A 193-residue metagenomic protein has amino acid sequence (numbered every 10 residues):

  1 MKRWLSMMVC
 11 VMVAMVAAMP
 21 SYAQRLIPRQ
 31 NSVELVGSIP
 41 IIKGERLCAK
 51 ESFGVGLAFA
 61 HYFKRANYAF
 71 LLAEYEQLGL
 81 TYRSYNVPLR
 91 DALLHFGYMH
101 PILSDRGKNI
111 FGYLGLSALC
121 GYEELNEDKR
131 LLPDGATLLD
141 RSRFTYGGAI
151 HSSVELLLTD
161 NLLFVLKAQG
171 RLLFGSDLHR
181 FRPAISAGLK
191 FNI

Functional and structural regions predicted by a protein language model:
M1-R29: Cleavable N-terminal export/targeting peptides
Y22-L72, K190-N192: Short glycine/proline- and aromatic-enriched beta-strand/turn motifs that initiate or cap beta-hairpins
Q24-V33, R65-A69, K108-L114, S142-F144 (+2 more regions): Outer-envelope beta-barrel architecture signal
R25-I27, V36, L94-Y98, E127-T137 (+1 more regions): Gram-negative and organellar
S38-I41, G79-T81, P133-L138, Q169-L172: Extracytoplasmic loops and strand-loop junctions of Gram-negative outer membrane beta-barrel proteins
R46-S52, Y85-D91, T137-F144, D177-R182: Replace "Gram-negative outer membrane beta-barrel proteins" with "bacterial and organellar outer membrane beta-barrel
A58-L132, L162, F191: Gram-negative (and chloroplast) outer-membrane scaffold detector with strong preference for beta-barrel transmembrane
H95, F181-I193: Outer-membrane beta-barrel "beta-signal"
